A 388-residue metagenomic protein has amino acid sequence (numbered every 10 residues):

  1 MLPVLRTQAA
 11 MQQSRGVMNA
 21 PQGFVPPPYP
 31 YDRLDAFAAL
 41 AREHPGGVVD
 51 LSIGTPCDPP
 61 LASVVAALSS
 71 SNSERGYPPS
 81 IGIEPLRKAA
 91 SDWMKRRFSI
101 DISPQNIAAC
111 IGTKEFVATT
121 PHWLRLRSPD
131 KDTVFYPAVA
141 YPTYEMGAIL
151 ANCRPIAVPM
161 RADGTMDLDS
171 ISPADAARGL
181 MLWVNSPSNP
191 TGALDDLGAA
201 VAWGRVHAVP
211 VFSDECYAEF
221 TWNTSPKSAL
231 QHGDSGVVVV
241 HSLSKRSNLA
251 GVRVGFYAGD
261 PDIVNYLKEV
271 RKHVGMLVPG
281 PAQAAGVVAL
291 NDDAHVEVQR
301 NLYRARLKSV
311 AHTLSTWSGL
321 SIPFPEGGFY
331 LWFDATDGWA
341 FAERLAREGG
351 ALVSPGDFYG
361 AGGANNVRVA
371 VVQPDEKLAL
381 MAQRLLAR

Functional and structural regions predicted by a protein language model:
V17-E115, T119, A289-L290: N-terminal small-domain helix-loop-helix segment of the aminotransferase-like
H44, A151, V206-H207, G349: Helix C-cap/helix->beta junction micro-motif
D101-I107, D130-T133, S235-G236: Short acidic capping loops at alpha-helix termini that bridge into adjacent secondary structure
H122-V184: PLP-dependent aminotransferase-like
M160-P226: Active-site phosphate-binding strand-loop segment of PLP-dependent enzymes
S235-R304, A311, R388: Conserved core segment of the aminotransferase class I/II
V287, Y303-A311, I322-A335: Conserved glycine-rich beta-strand-loop-beta hairpin in the small C-terminal domain of fold type I
R344-V353, Y359-R388: PLP-dependent enzyme catalytic core of the Aspartate aminotransferase-like
